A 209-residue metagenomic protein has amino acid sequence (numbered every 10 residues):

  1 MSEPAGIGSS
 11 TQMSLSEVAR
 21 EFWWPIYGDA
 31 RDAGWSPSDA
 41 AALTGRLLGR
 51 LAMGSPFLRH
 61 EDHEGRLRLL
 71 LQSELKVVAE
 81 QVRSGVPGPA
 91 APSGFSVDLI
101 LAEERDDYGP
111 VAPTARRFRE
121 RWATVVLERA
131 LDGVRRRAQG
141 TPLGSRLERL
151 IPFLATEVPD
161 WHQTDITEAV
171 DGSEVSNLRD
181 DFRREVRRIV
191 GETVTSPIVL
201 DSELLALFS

Functional and structural regions predicted by a protein language model:
M1-S209: Intrinsic, short, N-terminal disordered tails of RNA polymerase sigma-factor systems
